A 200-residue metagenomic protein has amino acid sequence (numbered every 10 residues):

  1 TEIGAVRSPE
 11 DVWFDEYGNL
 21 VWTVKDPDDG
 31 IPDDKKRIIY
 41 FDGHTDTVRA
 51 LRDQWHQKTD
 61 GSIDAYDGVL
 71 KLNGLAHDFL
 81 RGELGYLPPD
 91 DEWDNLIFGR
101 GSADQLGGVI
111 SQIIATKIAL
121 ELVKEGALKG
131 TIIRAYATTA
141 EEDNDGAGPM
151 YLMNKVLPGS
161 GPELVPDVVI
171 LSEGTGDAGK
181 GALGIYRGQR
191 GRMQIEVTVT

Functional and structural regions predicted by a protein language model:
T1-S102, L122-T131: Acidic/His- and Gly-rich active-site-bordering loop/insert found across diverse amide/peptide-bond hydrolases
Y17, K36, V165, R192-Q194: Sequence-level motif detector for i,i+2 pairs with an aromatic at +2
L20, I133-A135, I195: Hydrophobic residues positioned within well-ordered beta-strands of beta-sheet architectures
K25, T198-T200: Solvent-exposed residues in well-ordered beta-strands and their adjoining turns, especially edge/terminal strands
Y40, R134, T198: Conserved beta-strand segments that form the floor/walls of ligand-binding pockets within enzyme and binding domains
T47, A115, R190-R192: Intrinsic structural disorder/low-complexity segments
D91-G188: Acidic/histidine-rich catalytic neighborhood of metal-dependent amide-processing enzymes
G188-T198: Eukaryotic endomembrane system proteins
